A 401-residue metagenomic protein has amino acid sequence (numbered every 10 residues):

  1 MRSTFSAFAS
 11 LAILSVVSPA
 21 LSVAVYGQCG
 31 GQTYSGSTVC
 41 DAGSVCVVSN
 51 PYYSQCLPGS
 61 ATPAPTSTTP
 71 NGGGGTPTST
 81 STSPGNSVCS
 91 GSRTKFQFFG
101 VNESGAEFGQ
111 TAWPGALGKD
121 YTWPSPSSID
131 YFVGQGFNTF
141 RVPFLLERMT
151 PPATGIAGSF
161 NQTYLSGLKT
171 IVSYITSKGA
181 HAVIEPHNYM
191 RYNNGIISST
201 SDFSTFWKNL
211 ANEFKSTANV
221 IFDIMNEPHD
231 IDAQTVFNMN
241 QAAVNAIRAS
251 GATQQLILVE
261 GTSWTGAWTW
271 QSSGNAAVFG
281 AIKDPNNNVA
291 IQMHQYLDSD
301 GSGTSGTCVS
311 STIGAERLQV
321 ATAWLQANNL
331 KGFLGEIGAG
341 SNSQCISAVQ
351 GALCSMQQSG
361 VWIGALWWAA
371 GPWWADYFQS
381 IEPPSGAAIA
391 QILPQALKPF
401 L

Functional and structural regions predicted by a protein language model:
M1-A24: Fungal secretory targeting signals
V23-S87: Fungal extracellular serine/threonine-rich, low-complexity, intrinsically disordered "mucin-like" regions of secreted
G30, D41, V47, L57 (+5 more regions): Residue-level detector of conserved, well-ordered beta-strand and adjacent loop positions that form binding/recognition
G30, Q97, F140, F333 (+1 more regions): Conserved Rossmann-like nucleotide-binding pocket used by diverse enzymes that bind dinucleotide cofactors
C46, A182-I184, G332, A365: Hydrophobic beta-strand scaffold residues
N50, N102-G105, G261, H294-Q295 (+1 more regions): Residues at the C-termini of beta-strands that transition into short coil/loop
V88-N275, P285, W362-I363: Active-site mouth of glycoside hydrolases
L117, Y121, T200, T205-N212 (+4 more regions): Extracellular glycoside hydrolase catalytic/binding regions
